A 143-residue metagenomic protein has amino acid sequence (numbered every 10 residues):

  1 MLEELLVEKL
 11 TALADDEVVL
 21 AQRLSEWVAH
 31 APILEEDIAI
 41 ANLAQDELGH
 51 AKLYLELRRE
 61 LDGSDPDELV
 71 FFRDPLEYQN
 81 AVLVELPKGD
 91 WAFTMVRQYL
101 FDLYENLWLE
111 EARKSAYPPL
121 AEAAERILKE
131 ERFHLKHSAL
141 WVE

Functional and structural regions predicted by a protein language model:
M1-T11, F72-Q98, S115: Acidic/His metal-coordination segments adjacent to aromatic residues that form catalytic metal sites in metalloenzymes
E4-L13, A31-H50, T94, P119-E131: Alpha-helical scaffold segments that form or flank carboxylate-/histidine-based iron centers
K9-A12, D16, R59-S64: Alpha-helix capping/hinge segments and adjacent helical runs
D16-L24, H50, F101-W108, H134: Amphipathic, well-ordered alpha-helical segments in soluble domains
L20-N42, E105-A121: Helix-loop segments that flank and shape redox-cofactor active sites
I33, E68-F71, E77, V82 (+2 more regions): Residue-level preference for alpha-helix termini and adjacent loops
A44-R73, S138-E143: Conserved alpha-helical segments that form or flank metal/cofactor-binding pockets of metalloenzymes
V84-H137: Internal, conserved structured core segments that host functional sites
